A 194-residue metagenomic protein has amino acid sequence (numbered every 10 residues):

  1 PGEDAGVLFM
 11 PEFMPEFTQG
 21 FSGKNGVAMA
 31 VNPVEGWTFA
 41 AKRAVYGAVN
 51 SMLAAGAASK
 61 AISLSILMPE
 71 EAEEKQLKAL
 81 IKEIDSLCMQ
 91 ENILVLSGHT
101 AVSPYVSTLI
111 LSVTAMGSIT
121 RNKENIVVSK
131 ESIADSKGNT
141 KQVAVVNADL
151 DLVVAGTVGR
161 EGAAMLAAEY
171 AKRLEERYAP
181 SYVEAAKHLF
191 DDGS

Functional and structural regions predicted by a protein language model:
P1-S194: Helix-biased detector of long, well-ordered alpha-helical tracts
